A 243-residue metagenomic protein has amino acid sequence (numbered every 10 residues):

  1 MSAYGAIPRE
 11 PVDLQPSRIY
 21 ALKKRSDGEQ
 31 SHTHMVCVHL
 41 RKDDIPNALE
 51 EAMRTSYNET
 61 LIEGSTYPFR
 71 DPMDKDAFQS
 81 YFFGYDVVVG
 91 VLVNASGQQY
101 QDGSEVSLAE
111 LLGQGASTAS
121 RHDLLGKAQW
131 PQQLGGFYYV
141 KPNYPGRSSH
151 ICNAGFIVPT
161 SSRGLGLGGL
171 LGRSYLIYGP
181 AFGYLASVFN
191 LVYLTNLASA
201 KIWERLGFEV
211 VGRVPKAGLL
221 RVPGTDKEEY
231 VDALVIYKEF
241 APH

Functional and structural regions predicted by a protein language model:
S2-S80, P242-H243: A short, well-structured alpha-helix characteristic of acyl/acetyltransferase catalytic modules
G5-K23, N190-V192, E204-K227, V231-V235: Conserved catalytic-core motifs of GNAT/GCN5-like acyltransferases
S56-E59, Y178, I202, L206: Alpha-helical interaction/dimerization surfaces of two-component signaling modules
S65-R163, G172-R173, Y178, E239-A241: Acetyl-CoA-dependent GNAT
N153, A198, R205: Amphipathic alpha-helical recognition patches that constitute DNA-binding helices
G166: Glycine-rich phosphate-binding loop
L170-S187, E209: Conserved acyl-CoA
G179-L194, A198-K201: Conserved GNAT acetyl-CoA-binding A-motif
